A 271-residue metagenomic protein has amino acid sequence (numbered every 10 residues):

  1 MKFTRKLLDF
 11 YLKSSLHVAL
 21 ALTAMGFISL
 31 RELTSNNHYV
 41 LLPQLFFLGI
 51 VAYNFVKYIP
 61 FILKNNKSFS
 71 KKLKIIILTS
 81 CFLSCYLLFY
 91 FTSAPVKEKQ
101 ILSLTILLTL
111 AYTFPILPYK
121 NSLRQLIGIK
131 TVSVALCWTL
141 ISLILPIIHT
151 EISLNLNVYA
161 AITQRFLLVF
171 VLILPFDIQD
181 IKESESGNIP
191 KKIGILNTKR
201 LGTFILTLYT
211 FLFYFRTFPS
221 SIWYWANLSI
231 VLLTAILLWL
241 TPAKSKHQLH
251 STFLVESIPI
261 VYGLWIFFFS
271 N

Functional and structural regions predicted by a protein language model:
R5, Y53-N65, A111-R124, K130 (+2 more regions): C-terminal ends of transmembrane helices
A19-G26, K72-C85, I127-L145, K192-F204 (+1 more regions): Small-residue-rich segments of transmembrane alpha-helices in multi-pass membrane proteins, especially helix faces
A21-Q44, L87-Q100, L140-T163, L212-W225 (+1 more regions): Helix-coil boundary and interhelical linker segments in multi-pass alpha-helical membrane proteins
T23-G26, L45-I59, C85-Y86, I106-F114 (+1 more regions): Central hydrophobic cores of alpha-helical transmembrane segments in multi-pass inner-membrane proteins across all
L41-I50, K99-T109, A161-F166, W225-T234: Hydrophobic core segments of alpha-helical transmembrane domains in multi-pass membrane proteins
F46-S80, F166, F170-L206: Solvent-exposed interhelical
S68-K72, L228-N271: Extended hydrophobic alpha-helices typical of membrane-associated regions
K72-H149, L238: Intramembrane alpha-helical segments
